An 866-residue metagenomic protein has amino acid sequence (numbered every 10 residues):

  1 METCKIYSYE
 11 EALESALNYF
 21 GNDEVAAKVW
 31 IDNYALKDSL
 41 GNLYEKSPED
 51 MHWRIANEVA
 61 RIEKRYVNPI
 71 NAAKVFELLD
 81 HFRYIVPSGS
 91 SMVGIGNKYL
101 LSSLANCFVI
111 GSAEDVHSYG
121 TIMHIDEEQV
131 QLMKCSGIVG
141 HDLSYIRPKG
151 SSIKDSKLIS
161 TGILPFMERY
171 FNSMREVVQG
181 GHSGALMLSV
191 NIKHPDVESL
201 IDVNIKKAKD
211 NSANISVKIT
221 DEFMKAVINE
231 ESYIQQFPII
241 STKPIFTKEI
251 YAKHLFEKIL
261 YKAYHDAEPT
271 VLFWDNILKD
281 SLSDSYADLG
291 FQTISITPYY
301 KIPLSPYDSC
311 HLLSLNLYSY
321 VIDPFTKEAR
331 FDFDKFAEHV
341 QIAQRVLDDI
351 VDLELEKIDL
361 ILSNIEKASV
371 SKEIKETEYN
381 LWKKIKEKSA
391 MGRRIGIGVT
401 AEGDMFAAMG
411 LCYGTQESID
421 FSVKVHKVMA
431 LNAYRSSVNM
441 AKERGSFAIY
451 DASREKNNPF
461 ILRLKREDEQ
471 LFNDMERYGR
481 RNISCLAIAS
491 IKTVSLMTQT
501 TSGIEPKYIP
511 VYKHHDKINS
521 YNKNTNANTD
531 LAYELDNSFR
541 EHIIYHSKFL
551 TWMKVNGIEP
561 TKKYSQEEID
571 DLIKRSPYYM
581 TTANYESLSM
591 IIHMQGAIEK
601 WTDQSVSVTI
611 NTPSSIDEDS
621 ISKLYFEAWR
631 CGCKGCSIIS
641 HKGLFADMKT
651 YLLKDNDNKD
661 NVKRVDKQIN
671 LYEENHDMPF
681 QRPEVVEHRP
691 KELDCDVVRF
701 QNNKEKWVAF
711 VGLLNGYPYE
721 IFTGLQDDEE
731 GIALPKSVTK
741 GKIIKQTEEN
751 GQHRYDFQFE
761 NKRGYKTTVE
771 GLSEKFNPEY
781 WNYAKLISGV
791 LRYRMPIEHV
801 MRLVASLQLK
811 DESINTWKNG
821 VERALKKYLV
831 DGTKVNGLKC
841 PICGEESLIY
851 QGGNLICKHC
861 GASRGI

Functional and structural regions predicted by a protein language model:
E2-A73, D155-K157, T161-R169, Q179-D288 (+7 more regions): Conserved, charged catalytic cores of large soluble enzymes
E24, I294-I302, V351-E354, I461 (+3 more regions): Catalytic alpha/beta core of large soluble enzyme barrels
E58-K64, L78-D155, I163-F166, V177-G180 (+7 more regions): Function-dense linear segments that define catalytic or interfacial modules in macromolecule-processing proteins
V75-F76, F237-I239, H339-K386, A390 (+5 more regions): Internal maturation/activation junctions in enzymes
F472-D474, K654-V711: Short, Gly/Pro- and small/polar-rich lid/capping loops
P841-E845, H859: Short, cysteine/histidine-rich loop/knuckle motifs that typically chelate Zn2+
E846-L848, R864: Cys/His-rich microdomains that often coordinate metals
G853-S863: Cysteine-rich micro-motifs
